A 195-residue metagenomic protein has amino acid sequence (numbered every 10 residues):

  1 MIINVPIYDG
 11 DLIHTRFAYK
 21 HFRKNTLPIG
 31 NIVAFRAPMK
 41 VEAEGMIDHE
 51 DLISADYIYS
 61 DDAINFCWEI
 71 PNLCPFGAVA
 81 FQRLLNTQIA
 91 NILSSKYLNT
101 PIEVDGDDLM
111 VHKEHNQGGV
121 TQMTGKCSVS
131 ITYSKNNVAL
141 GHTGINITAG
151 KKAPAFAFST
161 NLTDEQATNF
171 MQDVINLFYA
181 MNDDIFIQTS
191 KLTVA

Functional and structural regions predicted by a protein language model:
I2-M46, E50-A195: Catalytic beta-strand/loop module used to bind and position nucleotide/cofactor moieties in cofactor-attachment
